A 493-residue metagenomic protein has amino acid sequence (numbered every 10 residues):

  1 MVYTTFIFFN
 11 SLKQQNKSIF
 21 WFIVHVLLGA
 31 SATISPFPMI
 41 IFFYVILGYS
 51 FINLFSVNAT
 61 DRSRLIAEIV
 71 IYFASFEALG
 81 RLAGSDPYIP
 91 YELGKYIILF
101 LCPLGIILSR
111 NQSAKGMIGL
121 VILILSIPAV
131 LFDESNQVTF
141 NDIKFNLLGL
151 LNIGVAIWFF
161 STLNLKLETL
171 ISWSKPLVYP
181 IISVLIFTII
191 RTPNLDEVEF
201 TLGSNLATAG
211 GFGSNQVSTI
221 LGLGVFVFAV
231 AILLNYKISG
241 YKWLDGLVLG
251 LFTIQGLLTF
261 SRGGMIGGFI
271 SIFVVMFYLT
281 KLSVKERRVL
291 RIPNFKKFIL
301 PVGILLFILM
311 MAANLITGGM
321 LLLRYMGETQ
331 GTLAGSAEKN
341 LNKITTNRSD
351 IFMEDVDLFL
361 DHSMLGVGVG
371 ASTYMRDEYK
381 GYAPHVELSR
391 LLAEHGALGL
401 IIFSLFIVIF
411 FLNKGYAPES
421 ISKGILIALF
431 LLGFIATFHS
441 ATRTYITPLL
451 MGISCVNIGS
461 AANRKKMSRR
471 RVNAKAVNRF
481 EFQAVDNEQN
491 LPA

Functional and structural regions predicted by a protein language model:
V2-L108, I127-D133: N-terminal signal-anchor transmembrane segment
A30-F42, L82-Y91, F140-F145, F212-T219 (+4 more regions): Helix-loop-helix junctions and helix-breaking kinks within/between transmembrane helices of multi-pass membrane
Y88-C102, K115-T162, K175-L185: Aromatic-anchored transmembrane helix interface
V155-A156, I171-F200, F212-L282, I409: Alpha-helical transmembrane segments of multi-pass inner-membrane proteins
K175, F273, E394-A436, S454 (+1 more regions): Hydrophobic transmembrane alpha-helices and their immediate junctions
T192, L258, M276-S336, D357-L358 (+1 more regions): A membrane-periplasm/extracellular boundary helix in multi-pass inner-membrane enzymes that assemble envelope glycans
V198, T208-G210, T332-H395: Long extracytoplasmic/lumenal interhelical loops at the membrane interface of multi-pass membrane proteins
I272-F273, G424-G433, A441-A493: Transmembrane alpha-helices of multi-pass inner-membrane enzymes
